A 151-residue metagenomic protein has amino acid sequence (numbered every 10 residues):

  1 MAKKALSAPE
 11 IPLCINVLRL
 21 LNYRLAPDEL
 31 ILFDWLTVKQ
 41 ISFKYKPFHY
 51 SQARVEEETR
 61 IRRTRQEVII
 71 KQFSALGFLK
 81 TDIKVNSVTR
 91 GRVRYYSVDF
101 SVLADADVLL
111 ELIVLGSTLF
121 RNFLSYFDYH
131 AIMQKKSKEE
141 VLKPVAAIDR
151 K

Functional and structural regions predicted by a protein language model:
M1-E57, K71-S74, T89, V93 (+1 more regions): Short recognition helix of helix-turn-helix/winged-helix DNA-binding domains
A2-K3, K71, A75, V98-K151: Charged low-complexity intrinsically disordered patches
A53, I61, K84-N86: An acidic- and aromatic-residue-enriched active-site/binding cleft used to recognize and process polar
T59, R65, V93-Y95: Acidic, Ser/Thr/Gly/Pro-rich intrinsically disordered interaction regions
I61-A75: Short amphipathic alpha-helical interaction segments
S74-V85: A short, conserved structural fragment
